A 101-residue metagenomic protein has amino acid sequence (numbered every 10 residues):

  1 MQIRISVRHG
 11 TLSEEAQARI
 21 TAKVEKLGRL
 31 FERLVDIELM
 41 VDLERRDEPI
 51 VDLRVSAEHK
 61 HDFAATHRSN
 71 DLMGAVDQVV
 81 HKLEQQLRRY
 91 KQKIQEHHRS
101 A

Functional and structural regions predicted by a protein language model:
M1-A101: N-terminal, polar/charged subdomain of small-to-medium soluble alpha/beta proteins
